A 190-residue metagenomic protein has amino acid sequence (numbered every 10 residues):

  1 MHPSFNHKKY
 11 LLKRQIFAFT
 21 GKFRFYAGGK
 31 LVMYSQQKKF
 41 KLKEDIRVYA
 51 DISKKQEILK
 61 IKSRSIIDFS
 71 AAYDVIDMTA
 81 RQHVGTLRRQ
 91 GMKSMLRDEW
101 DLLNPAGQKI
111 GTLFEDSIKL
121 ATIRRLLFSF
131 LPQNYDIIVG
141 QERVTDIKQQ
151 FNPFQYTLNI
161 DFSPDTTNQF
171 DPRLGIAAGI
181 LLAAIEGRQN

Functional and structural regions predicted by a protein language model:
M1-N190: Intrinsically disordered, low-complexity proline/glycine-rich segments
